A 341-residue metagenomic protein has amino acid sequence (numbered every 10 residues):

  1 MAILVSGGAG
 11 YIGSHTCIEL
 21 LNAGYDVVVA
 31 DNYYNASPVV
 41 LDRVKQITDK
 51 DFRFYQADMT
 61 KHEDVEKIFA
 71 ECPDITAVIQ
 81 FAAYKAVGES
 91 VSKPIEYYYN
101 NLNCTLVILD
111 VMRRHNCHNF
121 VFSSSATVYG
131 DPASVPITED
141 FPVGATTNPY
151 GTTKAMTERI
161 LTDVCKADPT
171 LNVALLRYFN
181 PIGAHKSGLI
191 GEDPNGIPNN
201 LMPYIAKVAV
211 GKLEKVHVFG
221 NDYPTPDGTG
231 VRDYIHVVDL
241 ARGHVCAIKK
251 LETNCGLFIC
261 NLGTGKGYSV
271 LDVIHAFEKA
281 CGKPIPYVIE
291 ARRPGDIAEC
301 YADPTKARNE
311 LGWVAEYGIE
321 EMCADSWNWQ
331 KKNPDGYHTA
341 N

Functional and structural regions predicted by a protein language model:
M1-A184: N-terminal Rossmann-like NAD(P)+-binding domain of SDR-like oxidoreductases, especially those catalyzing
A2-L4, I95-E96, N148, E192 (+4 more regions): Short, contiguous strand/loop micro-motifs
A57, K61, I197-P198, K266 (+1 more regions): Residue-level signature of the cytosolic catalytic core of signaling kinases
Y98, T147-A155, G191-N199, P203 (+1 more regions): Short-chain dehydrogenase/reductase
L176, S187, V216-V218: Oxidoreductase cofactor-interface core, primarily capturing Rossmann-like NAD(P)-dependent enzymes
G183-H185, D222-Y223: Short, basic/glycine-rich phosphate-binding loops at helix/coil junctions that contact nucleotide phosphates
H185-P198, I205-V208, E214: Hydrophobic, Gly/Ser/Ala-rich alpha-helical and linker tracts in large acyl-processing enzymes of secondary/lipid
L201-N341: C-terminal substrate-binding subdomain of Rossmann-fold SDR/epimerase-dehydratase oxidoreductases
